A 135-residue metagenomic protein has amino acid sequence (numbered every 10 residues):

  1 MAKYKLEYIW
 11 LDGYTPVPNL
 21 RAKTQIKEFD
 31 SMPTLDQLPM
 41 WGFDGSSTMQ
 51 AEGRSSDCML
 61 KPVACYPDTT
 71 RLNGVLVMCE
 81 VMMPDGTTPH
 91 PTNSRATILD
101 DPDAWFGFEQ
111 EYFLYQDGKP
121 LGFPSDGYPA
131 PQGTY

Functional and structural regions predicted by a protein language model:
M1-Y135: Glycine-rich, acidic/polar active-site loops that bind/position phosphate-bearing ligands
